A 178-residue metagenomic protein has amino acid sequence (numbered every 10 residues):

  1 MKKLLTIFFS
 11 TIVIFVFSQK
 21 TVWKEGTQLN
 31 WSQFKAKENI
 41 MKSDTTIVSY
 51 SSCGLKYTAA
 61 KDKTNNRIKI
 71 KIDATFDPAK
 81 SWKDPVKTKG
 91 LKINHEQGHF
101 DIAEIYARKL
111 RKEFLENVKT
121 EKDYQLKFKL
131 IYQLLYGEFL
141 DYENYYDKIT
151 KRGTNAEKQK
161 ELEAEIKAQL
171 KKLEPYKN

Functional and structural regions predicted by a protein language model:
M1-W23: Bacterial Sec-dependent N-terminal signal peptides
L4, I12, T58-D62, D77-S81: Generic structural motif
F15-V16, R108, K112-F114: Residues in and immediately flanking transmembrane alpha helices
T21-V48, S52-R67, F76, T120-N178: Metalloprotease/metallohydrolase-associated module, dominated by Zn2+-dependent proteases
R67-K71, K87: Extracytoplasmic
T75, A79-R111: Mid-length scaffold segments of soluble, non-membrane domains
K112-K122: Functional transmembrane or membrane-interface alpha-helices that line membrane-embedded catalytic, ligand-binding
